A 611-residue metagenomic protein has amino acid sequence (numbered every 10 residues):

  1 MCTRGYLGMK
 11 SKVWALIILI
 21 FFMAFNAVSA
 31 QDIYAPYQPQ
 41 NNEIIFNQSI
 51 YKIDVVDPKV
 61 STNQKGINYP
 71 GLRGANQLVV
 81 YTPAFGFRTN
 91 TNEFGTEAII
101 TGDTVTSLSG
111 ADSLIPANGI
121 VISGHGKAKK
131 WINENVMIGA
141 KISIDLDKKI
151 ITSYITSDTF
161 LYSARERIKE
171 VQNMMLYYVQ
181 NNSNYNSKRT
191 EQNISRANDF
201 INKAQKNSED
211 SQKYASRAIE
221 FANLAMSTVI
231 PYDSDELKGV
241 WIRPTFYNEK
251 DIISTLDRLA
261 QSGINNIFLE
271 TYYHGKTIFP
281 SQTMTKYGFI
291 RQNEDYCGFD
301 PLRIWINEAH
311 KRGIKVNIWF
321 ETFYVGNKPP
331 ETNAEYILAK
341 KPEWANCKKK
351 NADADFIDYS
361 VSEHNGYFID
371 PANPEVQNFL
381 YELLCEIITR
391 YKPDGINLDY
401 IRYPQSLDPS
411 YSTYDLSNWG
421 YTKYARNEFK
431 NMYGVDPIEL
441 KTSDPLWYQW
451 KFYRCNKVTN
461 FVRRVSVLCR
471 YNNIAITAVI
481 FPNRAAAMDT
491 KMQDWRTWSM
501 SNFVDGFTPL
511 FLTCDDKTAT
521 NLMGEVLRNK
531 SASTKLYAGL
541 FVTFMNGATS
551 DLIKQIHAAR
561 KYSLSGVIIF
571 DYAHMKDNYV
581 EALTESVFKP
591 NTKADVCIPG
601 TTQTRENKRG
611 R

Functional and structural regions predicted by a protein language model:
Q31-S254, R258: Mature N-terminal, pre-catalytic/accessory segment of carbohydrate-active enzymes
G139, F503-A519, T534-N607: Substrate-binding cleft of secreted/luminal carbohydrate-active enzymes
D235-V240, Y247, I318-E386, R390: Active-site-adjacent "subsite" loops/lids of carbohydrate-active enzymes
K238-Y247, T285-G298, E363-N378, L446-V458 (+2 more regions): The substrate-binding groove and active-site-proximal loops of carbohydrate-active enzymes, especially glycoside
F246-S262, F289-R312, N456-R463: Aromatic- and glycine-enriched glycan-recognition loops and surfaces that form the carbohydrate-binding subsites
S262-G298: Aromatic-lined carbohydrate-binding/catalytic grooves of carbohydrate-active enzymes
F279-I290, Y324-S360, I401-L440: Aromatic- and acidic-residue-enriched segments that line the glycan-binding/catalytic groove of carbohydrate-active
N418-G547: Glycoside hydrolase catalytic-domain groove-lining segments
